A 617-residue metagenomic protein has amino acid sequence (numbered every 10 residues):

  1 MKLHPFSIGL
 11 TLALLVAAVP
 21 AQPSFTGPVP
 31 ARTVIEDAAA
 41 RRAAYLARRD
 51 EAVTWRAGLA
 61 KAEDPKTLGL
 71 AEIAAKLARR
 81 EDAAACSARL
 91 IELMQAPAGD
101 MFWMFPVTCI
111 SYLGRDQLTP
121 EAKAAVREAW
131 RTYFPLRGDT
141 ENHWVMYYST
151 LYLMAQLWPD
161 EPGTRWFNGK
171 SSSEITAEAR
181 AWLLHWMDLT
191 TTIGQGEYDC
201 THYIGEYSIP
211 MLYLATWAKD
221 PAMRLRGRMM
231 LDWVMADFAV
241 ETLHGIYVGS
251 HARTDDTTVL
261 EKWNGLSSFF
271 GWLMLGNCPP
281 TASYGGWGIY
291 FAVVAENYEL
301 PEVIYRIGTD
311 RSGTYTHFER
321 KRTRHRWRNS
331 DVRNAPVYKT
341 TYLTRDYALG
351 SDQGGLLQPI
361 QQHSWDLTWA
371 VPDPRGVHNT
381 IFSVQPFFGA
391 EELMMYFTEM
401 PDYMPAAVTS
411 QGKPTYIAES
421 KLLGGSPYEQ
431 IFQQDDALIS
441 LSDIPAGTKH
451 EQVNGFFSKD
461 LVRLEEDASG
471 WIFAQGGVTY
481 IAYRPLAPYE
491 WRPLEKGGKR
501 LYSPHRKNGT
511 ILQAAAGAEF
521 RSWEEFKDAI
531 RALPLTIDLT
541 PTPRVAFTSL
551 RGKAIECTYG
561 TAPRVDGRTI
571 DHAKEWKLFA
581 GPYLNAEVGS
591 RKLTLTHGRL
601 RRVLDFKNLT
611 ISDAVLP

Functional and structural regions predicted by a protein language model:
M1-P5: Positively charged n-region of N-terminal signal peptides that target proteins for export
S7-A17: Bacterial N-terminal signal peptides
L10, A21, F167, Q362-H363: Alpha-helix boundary/interfacial micro-motifs
Q22-M146, P159, S172-L183, N277-P617: Ser/Thr/Asn(+Pro)-rich, low-complexity disordered segments
R89-P97, S111-I204, S208-A239, H244: Eukaryote-skewed repeat-based solenoidal scaffolds used as protein-protein interaction platforms, primarily
H202-G205, R253-S267, R306-T314: Short flexible/disordered coil segments
L212, P221, L225-Y290: Extended amphipathic alpha-helical segments with heptad-repeat/coiled-coil character used for oligomerization, fusion
